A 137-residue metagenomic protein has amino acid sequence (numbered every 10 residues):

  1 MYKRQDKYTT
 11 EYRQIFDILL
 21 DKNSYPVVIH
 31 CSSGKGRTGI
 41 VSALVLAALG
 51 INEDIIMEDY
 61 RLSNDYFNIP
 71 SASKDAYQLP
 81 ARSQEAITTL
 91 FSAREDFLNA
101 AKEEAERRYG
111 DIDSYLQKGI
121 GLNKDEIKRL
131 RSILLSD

Functional and structural regions predicted by a protein language model:
M1-Q5: Conserved small/polar residues in nucleotide/adenosyl-binding loops
K7-N23, L44-D137: PTP/DSP superfamily signal
Y25-L46: A phosphate-binding catalytic loop at a beta-strand-loop-alpha-helix junction that coordinates phosphoryl groups
